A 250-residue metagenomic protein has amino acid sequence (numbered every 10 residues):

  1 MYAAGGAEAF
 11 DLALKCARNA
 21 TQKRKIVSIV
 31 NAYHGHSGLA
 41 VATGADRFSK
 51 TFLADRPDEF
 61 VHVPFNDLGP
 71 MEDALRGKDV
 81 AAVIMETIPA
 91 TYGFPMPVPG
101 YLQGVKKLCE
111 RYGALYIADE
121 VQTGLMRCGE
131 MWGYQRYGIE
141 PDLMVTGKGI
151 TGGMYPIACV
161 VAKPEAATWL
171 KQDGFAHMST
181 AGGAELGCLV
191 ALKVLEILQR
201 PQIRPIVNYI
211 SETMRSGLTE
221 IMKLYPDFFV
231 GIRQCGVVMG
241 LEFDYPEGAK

Functional and structural regions predicted by a protein language model:
M1-K250: Conserved N-terminal phosphate-binding loop of PLP-dependent enzymes in the Aspartate aminotransferase
